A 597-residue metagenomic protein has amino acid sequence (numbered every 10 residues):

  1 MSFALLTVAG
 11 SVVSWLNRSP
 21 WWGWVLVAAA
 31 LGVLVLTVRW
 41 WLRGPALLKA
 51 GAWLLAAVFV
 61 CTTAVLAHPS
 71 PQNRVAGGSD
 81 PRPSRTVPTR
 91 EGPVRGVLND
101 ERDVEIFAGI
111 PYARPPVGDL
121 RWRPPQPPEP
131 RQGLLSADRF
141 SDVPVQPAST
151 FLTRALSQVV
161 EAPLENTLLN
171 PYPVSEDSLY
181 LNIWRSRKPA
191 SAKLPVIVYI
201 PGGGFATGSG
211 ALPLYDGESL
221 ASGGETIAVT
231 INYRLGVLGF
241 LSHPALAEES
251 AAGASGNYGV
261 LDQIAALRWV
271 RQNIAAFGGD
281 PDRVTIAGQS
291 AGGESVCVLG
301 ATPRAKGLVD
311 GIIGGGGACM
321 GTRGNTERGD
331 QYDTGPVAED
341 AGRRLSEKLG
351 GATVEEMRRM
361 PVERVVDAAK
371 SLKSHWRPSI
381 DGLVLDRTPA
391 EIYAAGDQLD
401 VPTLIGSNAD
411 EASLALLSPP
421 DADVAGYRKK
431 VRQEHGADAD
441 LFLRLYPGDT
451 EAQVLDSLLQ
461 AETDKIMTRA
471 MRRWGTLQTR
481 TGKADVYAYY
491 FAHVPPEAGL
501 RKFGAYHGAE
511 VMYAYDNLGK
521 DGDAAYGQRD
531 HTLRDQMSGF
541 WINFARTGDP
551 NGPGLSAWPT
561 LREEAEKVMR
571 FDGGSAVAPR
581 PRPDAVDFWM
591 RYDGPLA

Functional and structural regions predicted by a protein language model:
M1-L246, S250-A254, G527-M537, R546-L555 (+2 more regions): Non-catalytic accessory segments of hydrolases
L31-L42, L54-T63, G311, M320-R328 (+4 more regions): Substrate-gating cap/lid region and adjacent catalytic-acid/histidine neighborhood within extracellular/lumenal
S178, A252-A275, G335-D340: Alpha/beta-hydrolase active-site loop
G202-G203, Y258-D262, S290-G293: Active-site loop->helix "elbow" adjoining a glycine-rich segment at hydrolase catalytic centers
F277-S290: Alpha/beta-hydrolase fold nucleophile elbow
G293-A305: Short glycine-enriched nucleophile-adjacent loop and the immediately C-terminal alpha-helix near the catalytic center
G315-D340: Flexible "cap/lid" loop of the alpha/beta hydrolase fold
G574-A597: Tryptophan-rich aromatic "cage" segments
